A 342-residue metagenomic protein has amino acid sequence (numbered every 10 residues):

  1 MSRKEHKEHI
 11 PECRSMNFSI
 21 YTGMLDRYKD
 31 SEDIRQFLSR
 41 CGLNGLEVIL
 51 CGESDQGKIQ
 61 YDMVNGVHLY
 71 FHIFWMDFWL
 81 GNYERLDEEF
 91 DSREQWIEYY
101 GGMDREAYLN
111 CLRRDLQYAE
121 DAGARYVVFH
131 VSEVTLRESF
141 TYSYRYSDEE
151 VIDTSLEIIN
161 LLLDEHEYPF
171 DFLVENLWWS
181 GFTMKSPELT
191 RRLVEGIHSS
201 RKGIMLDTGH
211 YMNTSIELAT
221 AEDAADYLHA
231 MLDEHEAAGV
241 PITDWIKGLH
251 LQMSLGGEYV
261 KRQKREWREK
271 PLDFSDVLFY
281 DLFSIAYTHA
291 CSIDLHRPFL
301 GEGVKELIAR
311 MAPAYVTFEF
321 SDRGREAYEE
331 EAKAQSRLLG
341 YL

Functional and structural regions predicted by a protein language model:
S2-R114, G340-L342: N-terminal pre-domain/capping segments
R3-H9, G101-G203: Active-site acidic/histidine proton-transfer and metal-coordination neighborhood in alpha/beta enzyme cores
E12-R14, L109, E120-G123, S199-K202 (+2 more regions): Histidine-acidic metal/acid-base catalytic patches
R14-T22, N44-V48, M63-L69, V127-F129 (+4 more regions): Hydrophobic faces of well-ordered beta-strands that scaffold small-molecule active sites in alpha/beta enzyme cores
Y21-L25, I49-C51, H68-F74, S132 (+4 more regions): Active-site beta-loop-alpha junctions enriched in small/polar residues
R27-Q36, L86-F90, G102-D115, D148-L161 (+4 more regions): Well-ordered, non-membrane alpha-helical segments in soluble/globular domains
Q36-R40, E53-R85, R114-G123, L162-E167 (+3 more regions): Acidic (Asp/Glu)-rich catalytic clusters
Y61-E84, S132, L251-F274: Short, solvent-exposed beta-strand-terminating loops
